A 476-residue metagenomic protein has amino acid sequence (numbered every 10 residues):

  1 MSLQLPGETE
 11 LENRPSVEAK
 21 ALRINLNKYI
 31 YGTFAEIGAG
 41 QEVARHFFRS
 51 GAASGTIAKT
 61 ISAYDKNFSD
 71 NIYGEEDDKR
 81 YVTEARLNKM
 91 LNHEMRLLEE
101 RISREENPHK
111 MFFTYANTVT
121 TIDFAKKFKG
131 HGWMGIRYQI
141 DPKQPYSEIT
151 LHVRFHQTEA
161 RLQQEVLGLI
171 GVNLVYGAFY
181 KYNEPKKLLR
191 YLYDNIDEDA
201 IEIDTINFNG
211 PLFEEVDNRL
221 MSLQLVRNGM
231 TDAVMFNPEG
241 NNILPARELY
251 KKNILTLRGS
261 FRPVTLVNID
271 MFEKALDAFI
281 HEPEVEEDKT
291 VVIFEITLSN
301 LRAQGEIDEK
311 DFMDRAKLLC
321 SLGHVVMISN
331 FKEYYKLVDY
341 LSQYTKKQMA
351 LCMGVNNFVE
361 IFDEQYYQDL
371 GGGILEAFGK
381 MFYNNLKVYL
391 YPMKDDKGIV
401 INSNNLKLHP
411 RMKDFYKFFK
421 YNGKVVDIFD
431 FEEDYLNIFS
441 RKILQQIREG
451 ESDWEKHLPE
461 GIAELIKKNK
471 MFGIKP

Functional and structural regions predicted by a protein language model:
S2-P476: Nucleotidyltransferase catalytic core that binds NTPs
